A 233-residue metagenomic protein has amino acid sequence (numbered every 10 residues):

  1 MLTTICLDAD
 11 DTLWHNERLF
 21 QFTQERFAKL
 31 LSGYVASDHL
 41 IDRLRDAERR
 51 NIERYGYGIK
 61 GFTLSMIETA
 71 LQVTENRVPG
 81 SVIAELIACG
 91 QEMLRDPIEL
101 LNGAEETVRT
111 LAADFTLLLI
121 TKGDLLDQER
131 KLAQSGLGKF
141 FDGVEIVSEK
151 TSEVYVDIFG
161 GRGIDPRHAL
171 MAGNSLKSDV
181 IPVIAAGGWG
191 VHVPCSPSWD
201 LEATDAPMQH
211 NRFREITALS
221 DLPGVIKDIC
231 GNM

Functional and structural regions predicted by a protein language model:
M1-L2, E105, R109, D124-M233: Asp-based, Mg2+/Mn2+-dependent phosphohydrolase catalytic module
M1-R43: Active-site neighborhood of HAD-like aspartate-dependent phosphohydrolases
F20-A28, T63, I67, L125: An amphipathic alpha-helix signature
T23-A28, L44, E48, L86-Q91 (+1 more regions): Hydrophobic alpha-helical core bundles mediating ligand binding, dimerization, or RNAP-core interactions
S32-A47, E75-L86, F140-G143: Short, surface-exposed acidic
A47-E92: A metal-dependent, Asp-based hydrolase signature
G80-E99, A104-S135, E145-E149: Substrate-recognition element of Asp-dependent hydrolases with the DxDx(T/V) motif
